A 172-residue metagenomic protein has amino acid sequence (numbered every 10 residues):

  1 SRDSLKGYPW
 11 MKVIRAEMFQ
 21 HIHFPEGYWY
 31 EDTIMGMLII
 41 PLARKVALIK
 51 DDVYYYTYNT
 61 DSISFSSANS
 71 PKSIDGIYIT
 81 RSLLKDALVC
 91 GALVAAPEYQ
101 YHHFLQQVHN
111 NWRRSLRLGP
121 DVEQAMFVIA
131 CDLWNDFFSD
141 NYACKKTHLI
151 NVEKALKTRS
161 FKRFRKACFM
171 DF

Functional and structural regions predicted by a protein language model:
S1-I49, Y56-P71: Donor-binding/catalytic cores of nucleotide-activated saccharide and glycerol-phosphate transferases/polymerases
P9, V13-I14, H103-H109: Solvent-exposed aromatic/hydrophobic patches embedded in short alpha-helical segments
I39, G76-I79, H148: Alpha-helical structural motif
V53-T60, S66-V94, Q107-R114, L118-D140: Catalytic core of nucleotide-sugar-dependent glycosyltransferases
L93-H102: All-alpha amphipathic helical-bundle segments outside canonical DNA-binding/catalytic cores that form hydrophobic
R117-F172: Membrane-interface aromatic/basic loop that binds lipid-linked glycans or pyrophosphate carriers, typified by
